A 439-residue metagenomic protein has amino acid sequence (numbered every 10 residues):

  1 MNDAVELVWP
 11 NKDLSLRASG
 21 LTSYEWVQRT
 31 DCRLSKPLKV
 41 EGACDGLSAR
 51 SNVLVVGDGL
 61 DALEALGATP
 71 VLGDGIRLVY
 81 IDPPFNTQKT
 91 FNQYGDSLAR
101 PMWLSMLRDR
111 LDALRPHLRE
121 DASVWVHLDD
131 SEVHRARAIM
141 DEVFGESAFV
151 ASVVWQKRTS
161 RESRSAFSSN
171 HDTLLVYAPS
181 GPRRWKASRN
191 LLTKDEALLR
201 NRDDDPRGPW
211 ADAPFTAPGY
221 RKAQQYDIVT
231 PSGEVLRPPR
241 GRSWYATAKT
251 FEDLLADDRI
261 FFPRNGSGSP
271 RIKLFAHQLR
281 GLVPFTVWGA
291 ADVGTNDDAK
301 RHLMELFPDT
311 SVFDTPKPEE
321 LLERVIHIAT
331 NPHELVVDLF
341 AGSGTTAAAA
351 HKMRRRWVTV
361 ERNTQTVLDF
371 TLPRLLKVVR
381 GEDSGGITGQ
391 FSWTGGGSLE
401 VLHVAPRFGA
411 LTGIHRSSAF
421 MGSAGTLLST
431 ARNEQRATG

Functional and structural regions predicted by a protein language model:
M1-I81, F85-D109, A113, D121 (+1 more regions): DnaQ-like (DEDDh/DEDDy) 3′-5′ exonuclease domain used for proofreading and 3′-end trimming on nucleic acids
A4-W9, L14-T22, R100-L104, S131-V133 (+1 more regions): Conserved S-adenosyl-L-methionine
L66, R110-L111, L254-V283, V287-V293 (+1 more regions): Phosphate/ATP-binding catalytic cores across multiple sugar-kinase/actin-like superfamilies, primarily ASKHA
D74-T90, M140, V336-A350, A405: Conserved proline-anchored active-site loop of SAM-dependent methyltransferases that bridges a beta-strand
R100-V153, L376: Conserved Class I SAM-dependent methyltransferase catalytic core
S160-A217, R407-G422: Flexible, glycine-/basic-rich loop-and-beta segments that form/coincide with the SAM-dependent methyltransferase
S188-P284: N-terminal auxiliary segments of SAM/dcSAM-dependent transferases
V358-G439: PRPP-dependent phosphoribosyltransferase catalytic core
